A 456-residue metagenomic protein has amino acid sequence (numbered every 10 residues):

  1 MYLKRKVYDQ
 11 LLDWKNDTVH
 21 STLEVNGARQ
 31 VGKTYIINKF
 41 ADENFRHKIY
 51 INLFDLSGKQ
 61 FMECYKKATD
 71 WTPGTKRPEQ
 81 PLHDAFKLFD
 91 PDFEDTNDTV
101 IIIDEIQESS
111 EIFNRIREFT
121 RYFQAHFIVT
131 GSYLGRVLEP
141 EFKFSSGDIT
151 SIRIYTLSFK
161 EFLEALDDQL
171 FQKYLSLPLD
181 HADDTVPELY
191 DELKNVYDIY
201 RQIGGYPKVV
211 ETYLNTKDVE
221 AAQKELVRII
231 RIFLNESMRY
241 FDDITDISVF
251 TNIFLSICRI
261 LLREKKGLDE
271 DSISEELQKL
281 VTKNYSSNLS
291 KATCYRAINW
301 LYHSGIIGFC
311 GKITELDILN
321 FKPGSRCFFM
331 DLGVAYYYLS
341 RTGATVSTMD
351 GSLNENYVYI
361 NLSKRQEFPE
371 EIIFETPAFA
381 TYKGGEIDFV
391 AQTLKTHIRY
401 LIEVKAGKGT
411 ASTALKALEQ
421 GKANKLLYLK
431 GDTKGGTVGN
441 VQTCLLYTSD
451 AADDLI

Functional and structural regions predicted by a protein language model:
M1-W14: N-terminal pre-Walker A segment at the start of P-loop NTPase domains
K33: Conserved lysine of the Walker
I36: Hydrophobic positions on the alpha1 helix immediately C-terminal to the Walker A/P-loop
Y122-E141: Sensor-1/coupling segment of RecA-like P-loop NTPase cores
F142-R263: Interdomain motor-coupling "hinge/lid" segment immediately C-terminal to the ATP-binding subdomain of NTP-driven enzymes
A221-E386: Accessory nucleic acid-recognition modules appended to NTPase machines
L362, I387-K408: Conserved catalytic cores of phosphodiester-cleaving nucleases, focusing on short active-site segments
Y447-D454: Conserved small/polar residues in nucleotide/adenosyl-binding loops
